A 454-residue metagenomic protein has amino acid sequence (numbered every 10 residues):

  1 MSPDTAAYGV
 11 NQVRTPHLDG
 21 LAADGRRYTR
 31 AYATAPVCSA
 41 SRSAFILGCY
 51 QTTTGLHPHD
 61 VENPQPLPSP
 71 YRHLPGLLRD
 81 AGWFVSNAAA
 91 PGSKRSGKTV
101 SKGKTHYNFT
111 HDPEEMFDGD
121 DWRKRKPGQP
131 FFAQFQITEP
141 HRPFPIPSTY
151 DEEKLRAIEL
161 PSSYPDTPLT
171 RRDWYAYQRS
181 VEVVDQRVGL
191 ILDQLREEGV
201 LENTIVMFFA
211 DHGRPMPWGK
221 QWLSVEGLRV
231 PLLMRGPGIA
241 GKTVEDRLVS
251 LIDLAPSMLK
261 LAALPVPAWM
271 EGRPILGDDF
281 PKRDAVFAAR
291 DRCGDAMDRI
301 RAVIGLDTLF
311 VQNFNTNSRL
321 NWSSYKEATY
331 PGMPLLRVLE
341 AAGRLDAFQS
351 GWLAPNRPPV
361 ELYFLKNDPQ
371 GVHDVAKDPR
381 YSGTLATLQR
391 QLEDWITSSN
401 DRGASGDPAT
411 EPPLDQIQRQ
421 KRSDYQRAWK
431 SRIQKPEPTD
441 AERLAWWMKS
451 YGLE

Functional and structural regions predicted by a protein language model:
M1-R26, D185, L195, P358 (+1 more regions): Active-site-proximal N-terminal segment of extracellular/periplasmic enzymes that hydrolyze or transfer
S2-H73, D80-W83: Active-site segment of extracytoplasmic enzymes that catalyze sulfate/phosphate-ester chemistry
N11-R14, A33-V37, E62-Y71, R171-D185 (+3 more regions): A short beta-strand-to-alpha-helix junction
R27, R229, G343-V360, L365-E454: Long, internal low-complexity/basic segments
L74-W83, A88, G189-L192, P237 (+2 more regions): Non-catalytic, well-ordered alpha-helical segments in soluble enzyme domains
L155-T204, R214, L232, I239 (+1 more regions): A long, amphipathic alpha-helix that forms part of the scaffold/cap immediately adjacent to metal-dependent active
R196-S250, A263, P267-E271, A288-A289 (+2 more regions): Histidine-centered active-site microenvironments of extracellular/periplasmic hydrolases and transferases
A262-E361, G383: C-terminal cap/loop subdomain of S1 sulfatases and analogous C-terminal strand-loop tails that border
